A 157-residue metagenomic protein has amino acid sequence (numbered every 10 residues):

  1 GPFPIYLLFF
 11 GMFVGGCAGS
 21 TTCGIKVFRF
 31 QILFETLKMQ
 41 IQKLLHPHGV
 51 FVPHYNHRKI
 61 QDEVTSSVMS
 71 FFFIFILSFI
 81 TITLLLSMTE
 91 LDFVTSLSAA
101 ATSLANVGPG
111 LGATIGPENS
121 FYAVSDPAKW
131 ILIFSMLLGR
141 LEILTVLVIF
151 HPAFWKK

Functional and structural regions predicted by a protein language model:
G1-K157: Membrane-proximal intracellular helices of multi-pass ion channels
